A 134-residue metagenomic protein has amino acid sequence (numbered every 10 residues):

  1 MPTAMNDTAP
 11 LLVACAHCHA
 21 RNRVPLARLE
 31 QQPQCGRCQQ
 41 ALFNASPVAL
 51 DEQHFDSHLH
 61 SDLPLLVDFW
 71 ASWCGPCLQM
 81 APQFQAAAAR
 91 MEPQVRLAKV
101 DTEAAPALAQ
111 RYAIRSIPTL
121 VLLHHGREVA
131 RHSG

Functional and structural regions predicted by a protein language model:
V13, P33, S72: Cys/His-enriched microdomains
C15-C18, C35-C38: Short cysteine-rich clusters marking metal-coordination/redox-active sites
N22, A41-L42, A81: Cys/His-rich microdomains that often coordinate metals
V24-P33: Short linker/helix segments within small regulatory modules
P47-L65: A short beta-strand-turn-helix
D62-L63, W70-W73, S116: Short pre-active-site segment immediately N-terminal to redox-active cysteine/selenocysteine motifs in thiol-based
P76-M91: Typically the conserved alpha-helix immediately C-terminal to a functionally engaged Cys/Sec in thioredoxin-like
S116, V121-G134: Non-catalytic, surface beta->alpha helical segment in thiol-disulfide oxidoreductase systems
